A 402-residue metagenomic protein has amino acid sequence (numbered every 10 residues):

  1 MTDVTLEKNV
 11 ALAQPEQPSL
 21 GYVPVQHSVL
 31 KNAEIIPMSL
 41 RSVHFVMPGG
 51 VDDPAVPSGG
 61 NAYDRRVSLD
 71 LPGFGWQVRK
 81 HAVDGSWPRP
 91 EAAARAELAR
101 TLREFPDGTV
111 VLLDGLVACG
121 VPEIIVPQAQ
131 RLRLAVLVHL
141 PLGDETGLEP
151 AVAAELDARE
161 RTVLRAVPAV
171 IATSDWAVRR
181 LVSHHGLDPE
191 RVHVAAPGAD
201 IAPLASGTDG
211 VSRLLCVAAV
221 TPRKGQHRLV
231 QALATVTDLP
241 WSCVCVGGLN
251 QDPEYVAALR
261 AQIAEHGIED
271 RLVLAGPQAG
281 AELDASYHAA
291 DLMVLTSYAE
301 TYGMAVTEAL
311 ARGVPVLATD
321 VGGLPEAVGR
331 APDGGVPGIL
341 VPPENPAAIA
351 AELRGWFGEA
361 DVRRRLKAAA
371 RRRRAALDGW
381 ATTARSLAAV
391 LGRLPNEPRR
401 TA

Functional and structural regions predicted by a protein language model:
R89-A93, D361-L391: A charged, aromatic-enriched C-terminal amphipathic alpha-helix characteristic of glycosyltransferases across folds
A151-V170: Membrane-proximal helix-turn-helix segments that form the acceptor-binding/catalytic region of lipid-linked
I171, A205-K224, V230-T235, V244: Conserved donor-binding/catalytic core segment of Leloir-type glycosyltransferases
S242-A261, G276-P277: Glycosyltransferase donor-sugar binding loop
P277-Q278, A285-A290: Short alpha-helical donor nucleotide-sugar binding micro-motif in glycosyltransferases
Y298: Aromatic "clamp/platform" in nucleotide-sugar-dependent glycosyltransferases that forms part of the donor/acceptor
P315-A318, G322-P325: Short hydrophobic beta-strand element within catalytic cores of glycosyltransferases and related nucleotide-activated
R330-P346, G355-A360: Conserved acidic donor-binding segment of nucleotide-sugar-dependent glycosyltransferases
